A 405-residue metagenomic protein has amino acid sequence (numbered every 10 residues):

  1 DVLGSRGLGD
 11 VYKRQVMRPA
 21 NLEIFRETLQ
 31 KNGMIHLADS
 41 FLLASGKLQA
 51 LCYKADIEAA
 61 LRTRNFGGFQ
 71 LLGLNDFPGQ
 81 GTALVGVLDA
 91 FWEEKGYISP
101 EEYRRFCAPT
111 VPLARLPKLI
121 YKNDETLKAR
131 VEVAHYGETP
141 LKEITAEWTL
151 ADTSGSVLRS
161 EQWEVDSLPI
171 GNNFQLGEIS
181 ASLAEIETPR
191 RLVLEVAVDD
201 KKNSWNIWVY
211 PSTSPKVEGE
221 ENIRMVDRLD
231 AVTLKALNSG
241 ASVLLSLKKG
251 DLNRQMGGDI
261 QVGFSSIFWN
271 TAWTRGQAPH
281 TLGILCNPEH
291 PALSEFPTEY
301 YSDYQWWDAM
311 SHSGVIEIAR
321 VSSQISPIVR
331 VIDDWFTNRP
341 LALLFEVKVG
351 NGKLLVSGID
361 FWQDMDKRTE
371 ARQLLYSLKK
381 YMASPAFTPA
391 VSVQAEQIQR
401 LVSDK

Functional and structural regions predicted by a protein language model:
D1-L8, Y12: Single conserved hydrophobic/aromatic residue that forms the stacking wall/gate of nucleotide- or nucleobase-binding
R14-A59: Metal- or metallocofactor-binding catalytic centers and their adjacent structured scaffolds across diverse enzyme
T63, L71-G137: Aromatic-rich peripheral "rim/lid" segments of glycoside hydrolase catalytic domains that contact and position glycan
D124-D166, L176-S180, P189-V198: Beta-strand-rich binding/interaction modules
D199-S204: Short, exposed coil/turn segments at beta-strand boundaries within extracellular/luminal domains
W208-R228: Low-complexity, Pro/Ser/Thr- and charge-rich linker/hinge segments at domain boundaries
E221-I267, N351, S357, L378: Short alpha-beta junction capping motif
L252, N270-T369, A386-K405: Catalytic beta-strand/loop cores that center a nucleophilic Ser/Cys/Thr and support acyl-enzyme chemistry
